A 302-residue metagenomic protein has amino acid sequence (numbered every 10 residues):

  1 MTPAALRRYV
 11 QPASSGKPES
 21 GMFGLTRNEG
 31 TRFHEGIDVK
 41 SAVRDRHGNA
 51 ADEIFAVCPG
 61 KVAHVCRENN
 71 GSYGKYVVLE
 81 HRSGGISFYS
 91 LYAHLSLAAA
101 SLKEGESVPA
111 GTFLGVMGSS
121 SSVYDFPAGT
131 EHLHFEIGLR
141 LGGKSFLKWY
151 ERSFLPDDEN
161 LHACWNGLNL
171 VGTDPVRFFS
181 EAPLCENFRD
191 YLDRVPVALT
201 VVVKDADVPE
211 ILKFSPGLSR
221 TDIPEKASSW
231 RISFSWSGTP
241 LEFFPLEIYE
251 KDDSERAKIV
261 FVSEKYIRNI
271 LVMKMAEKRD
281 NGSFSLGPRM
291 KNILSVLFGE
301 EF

Functional and structural regions predicted by a protein language model:
M1-K75, D158-F302: Surface-exposed, glycine-biased beta-strand/turn segments
K40-A42, Y89-A99, S119-Y124, L155-E159: Short helix/strand-bridging catalytic loops that position acidic/His residues to coordinate divalent metals and engage
S41-V43, S83, L97, F135 (+1 more regions): Non-catalytic surface loops within mature trypsin-like serine protease
D45, G71, S101, L141-G143: Active-site-proximal flexible loops/turns
N49-A51, F55-A99, F126-A128, H132: Zn2+-dependent peptidoglycan hydrolase active-site motif and core
V57, L102, S107-V108: Short, well-ordered loop/turn sites that connect or cap secondary structure elements
Y76-E80, E106-L184: Conserved, short, structured surface segments that act as functional micro-motifs
